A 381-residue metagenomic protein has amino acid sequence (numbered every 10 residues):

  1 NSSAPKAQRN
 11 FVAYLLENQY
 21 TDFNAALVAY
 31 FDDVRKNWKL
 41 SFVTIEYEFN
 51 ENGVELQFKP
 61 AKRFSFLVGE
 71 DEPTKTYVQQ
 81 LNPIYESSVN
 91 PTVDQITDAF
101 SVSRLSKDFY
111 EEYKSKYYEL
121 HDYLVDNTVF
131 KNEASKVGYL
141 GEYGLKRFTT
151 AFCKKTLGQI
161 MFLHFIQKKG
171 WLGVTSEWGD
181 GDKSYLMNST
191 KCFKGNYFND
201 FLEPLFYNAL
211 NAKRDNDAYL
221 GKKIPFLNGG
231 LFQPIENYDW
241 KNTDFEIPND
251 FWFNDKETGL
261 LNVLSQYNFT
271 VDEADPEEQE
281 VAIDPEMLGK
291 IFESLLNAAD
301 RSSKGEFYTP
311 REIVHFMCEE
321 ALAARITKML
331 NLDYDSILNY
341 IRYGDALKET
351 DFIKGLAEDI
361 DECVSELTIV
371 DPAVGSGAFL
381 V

Functional and structural regions predicted by a protein language model:
S3, Q8-E17, N24-V381: Preference for the N-terminal adenyl/adenosyl cofactor-binding alpha/beta module
